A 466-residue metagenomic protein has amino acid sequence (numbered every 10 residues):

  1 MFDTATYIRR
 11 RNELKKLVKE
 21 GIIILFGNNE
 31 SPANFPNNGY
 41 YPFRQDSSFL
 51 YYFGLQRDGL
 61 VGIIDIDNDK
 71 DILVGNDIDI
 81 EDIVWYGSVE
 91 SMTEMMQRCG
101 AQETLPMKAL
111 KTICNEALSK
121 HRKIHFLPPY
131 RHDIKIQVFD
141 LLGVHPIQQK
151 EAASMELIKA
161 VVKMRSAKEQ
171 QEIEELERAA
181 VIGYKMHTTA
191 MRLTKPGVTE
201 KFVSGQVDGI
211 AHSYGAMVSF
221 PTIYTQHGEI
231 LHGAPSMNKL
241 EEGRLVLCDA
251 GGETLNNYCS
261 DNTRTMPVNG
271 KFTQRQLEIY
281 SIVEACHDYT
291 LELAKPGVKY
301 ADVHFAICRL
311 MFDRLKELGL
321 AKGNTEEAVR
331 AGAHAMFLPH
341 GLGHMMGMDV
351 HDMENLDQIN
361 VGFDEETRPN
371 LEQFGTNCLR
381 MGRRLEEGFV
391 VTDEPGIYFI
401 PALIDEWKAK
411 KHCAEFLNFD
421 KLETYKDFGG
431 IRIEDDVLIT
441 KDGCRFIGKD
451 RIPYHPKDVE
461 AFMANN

Functional and structural regions predicted by a protein language model:
M1-N466: Active-site neighborhoods and metal-handling regions in enzymes and metal-associated proteins
